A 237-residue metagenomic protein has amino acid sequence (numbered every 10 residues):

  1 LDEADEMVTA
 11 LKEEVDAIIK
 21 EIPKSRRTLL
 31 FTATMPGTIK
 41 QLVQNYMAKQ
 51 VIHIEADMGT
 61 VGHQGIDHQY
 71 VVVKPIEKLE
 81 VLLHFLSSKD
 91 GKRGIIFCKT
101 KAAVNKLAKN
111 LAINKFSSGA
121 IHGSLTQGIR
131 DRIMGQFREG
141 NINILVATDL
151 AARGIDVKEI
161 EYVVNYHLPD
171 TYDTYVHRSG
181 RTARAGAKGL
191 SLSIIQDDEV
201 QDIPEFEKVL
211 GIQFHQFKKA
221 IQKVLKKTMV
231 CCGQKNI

Functional and structural regions predicted by a protein language model:
L1-N236: Conserved helicase RecA-like core
